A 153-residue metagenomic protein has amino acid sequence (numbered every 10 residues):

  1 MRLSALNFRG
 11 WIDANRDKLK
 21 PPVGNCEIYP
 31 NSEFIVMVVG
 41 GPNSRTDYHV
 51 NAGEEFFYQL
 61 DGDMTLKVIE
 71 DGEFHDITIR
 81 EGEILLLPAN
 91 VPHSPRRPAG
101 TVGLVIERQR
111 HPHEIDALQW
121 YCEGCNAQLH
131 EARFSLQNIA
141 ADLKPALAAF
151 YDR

Functional and structural regions predicted by a protein language model:
M1-Y58, D63-I84, P92-R153: Jelly-roll (double-stranded beta-helix
